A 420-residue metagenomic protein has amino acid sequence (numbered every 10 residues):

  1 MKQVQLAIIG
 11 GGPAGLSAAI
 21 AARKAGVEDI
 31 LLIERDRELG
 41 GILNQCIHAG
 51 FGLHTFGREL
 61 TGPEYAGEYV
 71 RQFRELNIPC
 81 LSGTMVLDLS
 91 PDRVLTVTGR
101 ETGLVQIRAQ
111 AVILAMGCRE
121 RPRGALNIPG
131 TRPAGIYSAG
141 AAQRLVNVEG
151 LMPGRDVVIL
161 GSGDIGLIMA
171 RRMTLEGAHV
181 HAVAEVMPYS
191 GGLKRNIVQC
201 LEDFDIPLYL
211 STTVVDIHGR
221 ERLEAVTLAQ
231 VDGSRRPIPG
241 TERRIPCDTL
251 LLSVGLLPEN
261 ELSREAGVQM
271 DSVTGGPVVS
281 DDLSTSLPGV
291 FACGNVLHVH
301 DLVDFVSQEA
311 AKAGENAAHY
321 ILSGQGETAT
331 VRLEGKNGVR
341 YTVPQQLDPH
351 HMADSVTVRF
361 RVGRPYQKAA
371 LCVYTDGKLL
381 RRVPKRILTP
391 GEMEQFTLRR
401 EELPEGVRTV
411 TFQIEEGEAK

Functional and structural regions predicted by a protein language model:
M1-I9, G67-D156, G233-G240, L251 (+1 more regions): FAD-binding core/adjacent interface of flavoenzyme oxidoreductases
M1-Q5, S82, A318-K420: Rossmann-like nucleotide/phosphate-binding core characteristic of flavoprotein oxidoreductases
K2-E68, R144-V148, P153-Q199: Beta1-alpha1 glycine-rich phosphate/pyrophosphate-binding loop at the start of Rossmann-like nucleotide-binding domains
V70-P91, L95-V97, T174-E261, D354-I387: A Rossmann-like FAD-binding core segment of flavoenzymes
L104-V105, A111-L208, T213-R222, G289-A292 (+2 more regions): Predominantly flavin-linked oxidoreductase catalytic cores and closely associated redox partners
L114, I136-V146, T249-H300: FAD-site-proximal beta/loop scaffold in flavoenzymes
R121, G130, E149-P153, M270-S272 (+3 more regions): Conserved mixed alpha/beta catalytic, RNA-binding, or beta-rich assembly cores of soluble enzyme, regulatory
C293-K336: A conserved FAD-binding loop/helix module that cradles the flavin
